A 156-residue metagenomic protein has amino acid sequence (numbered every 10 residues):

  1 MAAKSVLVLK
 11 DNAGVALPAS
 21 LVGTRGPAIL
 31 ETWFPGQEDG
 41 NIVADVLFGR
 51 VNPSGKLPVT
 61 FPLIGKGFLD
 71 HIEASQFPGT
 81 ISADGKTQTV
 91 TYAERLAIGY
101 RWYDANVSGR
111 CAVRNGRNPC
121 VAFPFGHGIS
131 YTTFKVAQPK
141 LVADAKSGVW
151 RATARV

Functional and structural regions predicted by a protein language model:
M1-S5, T24-P27: A short helix->loop->beta-strand "cap" motif at the edges of active sites that frequently abuts
K10-V156: Secreted, periplasmic, or luminal enzymes acting at the cell surface/secretory milieu
